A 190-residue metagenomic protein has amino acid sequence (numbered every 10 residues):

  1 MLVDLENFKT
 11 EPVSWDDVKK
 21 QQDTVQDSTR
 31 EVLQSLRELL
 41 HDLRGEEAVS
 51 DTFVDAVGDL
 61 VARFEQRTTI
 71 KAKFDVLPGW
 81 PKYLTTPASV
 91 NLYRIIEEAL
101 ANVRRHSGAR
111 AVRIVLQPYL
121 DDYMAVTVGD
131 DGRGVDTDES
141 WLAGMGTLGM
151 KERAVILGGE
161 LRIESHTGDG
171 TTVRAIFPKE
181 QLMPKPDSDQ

Functional and structural regions predicted by a protein language model:
M1-Q190: Coiled-coil dimerization/phosphotransfer module
